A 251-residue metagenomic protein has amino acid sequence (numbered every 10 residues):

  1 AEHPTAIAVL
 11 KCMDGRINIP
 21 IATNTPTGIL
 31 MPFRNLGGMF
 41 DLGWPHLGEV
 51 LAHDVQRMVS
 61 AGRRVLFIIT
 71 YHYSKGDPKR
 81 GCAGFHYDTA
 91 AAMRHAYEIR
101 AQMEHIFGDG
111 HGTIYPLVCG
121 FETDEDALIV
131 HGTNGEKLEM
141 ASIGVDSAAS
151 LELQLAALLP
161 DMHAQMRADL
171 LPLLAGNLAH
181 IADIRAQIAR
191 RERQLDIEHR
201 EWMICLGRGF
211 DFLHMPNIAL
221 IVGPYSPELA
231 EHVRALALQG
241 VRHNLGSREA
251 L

Functional and structural regions predicted by a protein language model:
A1-A6, P20, N24: Thiamine diphosphate
A1-T5, G37-V50, V55-V65, Y73-L251: Divalent-metal-activated hydrolytic enzyme cores
L10, F67-Y71: Short, conserved beta-strand edge motifs with alternating hydrophobic and charged residues
K11-G37: Catalytic core of membrane glycerolipid acyltransferases/transacylases, capturing the structured, soluble-facing
